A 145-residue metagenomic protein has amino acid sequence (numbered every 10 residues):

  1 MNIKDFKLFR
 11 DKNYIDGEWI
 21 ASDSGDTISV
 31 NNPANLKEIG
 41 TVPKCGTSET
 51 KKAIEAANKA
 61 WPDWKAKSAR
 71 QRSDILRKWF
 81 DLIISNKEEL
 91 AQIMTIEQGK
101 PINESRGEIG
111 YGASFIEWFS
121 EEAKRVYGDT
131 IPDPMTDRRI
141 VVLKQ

Functional and structural regions predicted by a protein language model:
M1-T41, D74, K78, V126-Q145: Terminal low-complexity tails and localization/encapsulation signals of metabolic enzymes
K37-V126: Glycine-rich loop-to-alpha-helix module at the N-terminal edge of alpha/beta enzyme cores
